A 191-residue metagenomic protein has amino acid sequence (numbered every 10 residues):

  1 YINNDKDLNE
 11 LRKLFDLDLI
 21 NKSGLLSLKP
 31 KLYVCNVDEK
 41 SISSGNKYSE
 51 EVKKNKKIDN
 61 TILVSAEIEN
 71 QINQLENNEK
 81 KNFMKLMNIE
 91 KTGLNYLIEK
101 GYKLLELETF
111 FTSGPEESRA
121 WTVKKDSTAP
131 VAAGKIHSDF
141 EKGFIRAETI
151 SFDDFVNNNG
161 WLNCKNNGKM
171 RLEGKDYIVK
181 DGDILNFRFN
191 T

Functional and structural regions predicted by a protein language model:
Y1-K180, N190-T191: C-terminal-of-GTPase-core extension/linker across diverse P-loop GTPases
